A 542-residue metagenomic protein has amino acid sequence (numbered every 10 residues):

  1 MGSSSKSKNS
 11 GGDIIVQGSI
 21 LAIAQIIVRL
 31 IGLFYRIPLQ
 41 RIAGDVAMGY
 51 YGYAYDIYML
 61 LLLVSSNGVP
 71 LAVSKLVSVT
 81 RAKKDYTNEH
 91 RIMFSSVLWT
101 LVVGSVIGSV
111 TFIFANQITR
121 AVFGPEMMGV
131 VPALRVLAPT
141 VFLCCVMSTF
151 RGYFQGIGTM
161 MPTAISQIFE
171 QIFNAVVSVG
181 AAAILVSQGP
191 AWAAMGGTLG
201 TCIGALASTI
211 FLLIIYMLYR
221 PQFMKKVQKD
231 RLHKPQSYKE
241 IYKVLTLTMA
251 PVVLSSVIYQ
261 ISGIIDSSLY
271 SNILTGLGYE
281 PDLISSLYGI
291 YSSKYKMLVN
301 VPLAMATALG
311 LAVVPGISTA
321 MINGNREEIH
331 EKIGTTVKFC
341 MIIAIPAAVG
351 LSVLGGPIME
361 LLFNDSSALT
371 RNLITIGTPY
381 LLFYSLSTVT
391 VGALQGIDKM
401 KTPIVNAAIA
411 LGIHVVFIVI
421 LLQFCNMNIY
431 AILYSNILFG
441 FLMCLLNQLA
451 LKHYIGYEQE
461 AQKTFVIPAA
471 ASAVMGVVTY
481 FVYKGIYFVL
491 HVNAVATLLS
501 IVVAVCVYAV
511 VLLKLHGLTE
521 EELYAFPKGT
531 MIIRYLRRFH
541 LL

Functional and structural regions predicted by a protein language model:
M1-I31, T87, R91, L232-Y259 (+1 more regions): N-terminal membrane topogenesis motif
G2, F481-L542: Membrane-proximal transmembrane or re-entrant/amphipathic helices at the cytosolic face
D13-S74, V79, G108, F112 (+2 more regions): Signature of the first transmembrane helix
Q40-L60, M128-G129, P190, A194-T198 (+3 more regions): Interfacial/gating helices of multi-pass transporter permease domains
N67-A82, L303-G324: Helix-loop junctions and terminal segments of transmembrane helices in multi-pass membrane transport/translocation
N116-V136, G334, L351-L381: Interfacial segments at transmembrane-helix termini and the short loops linking adjacent helices
L143-S166, P379-I409: Membrane-interface junctions at transmembrane-helix termini in multi-pass inner-membrane proteins
M160-M161, I172-I215, K401, L411-L449 (+3 more regions): Membrane-interface helix-loop junctions in multi-pass transport and translocation proteins
